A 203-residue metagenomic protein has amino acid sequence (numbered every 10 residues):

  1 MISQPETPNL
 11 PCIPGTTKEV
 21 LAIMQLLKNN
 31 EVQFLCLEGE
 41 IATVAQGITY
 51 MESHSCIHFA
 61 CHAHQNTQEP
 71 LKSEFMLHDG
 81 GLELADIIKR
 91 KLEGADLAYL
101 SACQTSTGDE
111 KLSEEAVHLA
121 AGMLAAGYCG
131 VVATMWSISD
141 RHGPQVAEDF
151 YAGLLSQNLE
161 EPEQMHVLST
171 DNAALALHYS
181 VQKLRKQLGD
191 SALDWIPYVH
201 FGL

Functional and structural regions predicted by a protein language model:
M1-L203: Catalytic cores of enzymes
